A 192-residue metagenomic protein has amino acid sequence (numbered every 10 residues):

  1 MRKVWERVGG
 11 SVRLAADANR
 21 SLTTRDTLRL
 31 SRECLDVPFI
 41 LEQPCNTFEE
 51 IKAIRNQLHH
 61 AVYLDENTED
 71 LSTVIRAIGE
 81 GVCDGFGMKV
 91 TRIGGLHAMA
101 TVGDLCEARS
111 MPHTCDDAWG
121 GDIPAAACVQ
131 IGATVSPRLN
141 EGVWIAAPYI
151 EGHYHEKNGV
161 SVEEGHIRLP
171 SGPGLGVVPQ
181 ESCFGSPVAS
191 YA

Functional and structural regions predicted by a protein language model:
M1-L58: Metal-dependent enolase-superfamily TIM-barrel catalytic cores that perform enediolate-based chemistry
N19-R20, E66-T68: Short beta->alpha junction loops
P38, N46-A61, E69-H166, P170: Shared catalytic-loop signature of beta/alpha-barrel
Q43, D65-E66: Short His-Asn-centered micro-motif
F184-A192: Active-site microenvironment of metallo-dependent hydrolases
